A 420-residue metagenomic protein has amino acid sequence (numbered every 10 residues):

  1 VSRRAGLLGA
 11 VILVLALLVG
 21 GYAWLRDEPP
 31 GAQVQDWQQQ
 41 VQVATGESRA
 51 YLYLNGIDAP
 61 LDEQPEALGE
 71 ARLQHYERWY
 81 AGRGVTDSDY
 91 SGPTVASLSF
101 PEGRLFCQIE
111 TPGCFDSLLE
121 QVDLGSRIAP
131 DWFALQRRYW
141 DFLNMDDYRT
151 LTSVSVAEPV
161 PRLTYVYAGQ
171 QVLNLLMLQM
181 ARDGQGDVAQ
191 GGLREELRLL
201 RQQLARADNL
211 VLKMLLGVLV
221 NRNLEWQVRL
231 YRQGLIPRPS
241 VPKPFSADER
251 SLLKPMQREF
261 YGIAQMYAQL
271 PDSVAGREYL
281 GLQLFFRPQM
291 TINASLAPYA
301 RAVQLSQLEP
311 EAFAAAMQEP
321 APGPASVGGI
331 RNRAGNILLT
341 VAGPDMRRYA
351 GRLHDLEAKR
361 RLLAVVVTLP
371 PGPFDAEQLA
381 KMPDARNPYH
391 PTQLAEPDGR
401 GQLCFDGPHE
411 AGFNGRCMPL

Functional and structural regions predicted by a protein language model:
S2-L420: Short acidic linear motifs
